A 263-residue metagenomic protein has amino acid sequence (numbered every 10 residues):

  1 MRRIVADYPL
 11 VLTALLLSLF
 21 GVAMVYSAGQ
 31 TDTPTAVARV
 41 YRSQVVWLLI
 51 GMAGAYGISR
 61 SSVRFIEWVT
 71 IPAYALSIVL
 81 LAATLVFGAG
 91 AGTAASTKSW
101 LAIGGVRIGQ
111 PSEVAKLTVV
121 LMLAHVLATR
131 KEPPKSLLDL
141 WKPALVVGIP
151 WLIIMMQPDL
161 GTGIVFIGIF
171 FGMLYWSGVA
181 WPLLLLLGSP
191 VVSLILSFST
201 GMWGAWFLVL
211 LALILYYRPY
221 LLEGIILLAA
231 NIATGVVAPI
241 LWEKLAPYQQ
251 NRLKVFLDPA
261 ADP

Functional and structural regions predicted by a protein language model:
M1-L12, L16-L17, A23-I167, F171-L174 (+1 more regions): Membrane-helix boundary/helix-loop-helix interface segments in multi-pass membrane proteins
D7, K135, V179-A180, A246: General structural signal for secondary-structure boundaries
V22, A83, G235-P239: Hydrophobic alpha-helical membrane-insertion segments, chiefly the h-region of N-terminal signal peptides
I58, M173-W176, W242, D262: Amphipathic alpha-helical interaction elements
S61-W68, E132-P134, L174-L185, S199-W203 (+1 more regions): Membrane-helix interface "capping/anchor" motifs
A91-G105, S193-P263: Hydrophobic, glycine- and aromatic-enriched re-entrant/interface helices and adjoining loop segments
P158-G161, W181, P247: Alpha-helix boundary/capping and short turn/kink residues
G163-G168, L185-G188, G204-L208: Transmembrane-embedded, aromatic-rich helix segments that form part of the hydrophobic channel/pocket engaging
